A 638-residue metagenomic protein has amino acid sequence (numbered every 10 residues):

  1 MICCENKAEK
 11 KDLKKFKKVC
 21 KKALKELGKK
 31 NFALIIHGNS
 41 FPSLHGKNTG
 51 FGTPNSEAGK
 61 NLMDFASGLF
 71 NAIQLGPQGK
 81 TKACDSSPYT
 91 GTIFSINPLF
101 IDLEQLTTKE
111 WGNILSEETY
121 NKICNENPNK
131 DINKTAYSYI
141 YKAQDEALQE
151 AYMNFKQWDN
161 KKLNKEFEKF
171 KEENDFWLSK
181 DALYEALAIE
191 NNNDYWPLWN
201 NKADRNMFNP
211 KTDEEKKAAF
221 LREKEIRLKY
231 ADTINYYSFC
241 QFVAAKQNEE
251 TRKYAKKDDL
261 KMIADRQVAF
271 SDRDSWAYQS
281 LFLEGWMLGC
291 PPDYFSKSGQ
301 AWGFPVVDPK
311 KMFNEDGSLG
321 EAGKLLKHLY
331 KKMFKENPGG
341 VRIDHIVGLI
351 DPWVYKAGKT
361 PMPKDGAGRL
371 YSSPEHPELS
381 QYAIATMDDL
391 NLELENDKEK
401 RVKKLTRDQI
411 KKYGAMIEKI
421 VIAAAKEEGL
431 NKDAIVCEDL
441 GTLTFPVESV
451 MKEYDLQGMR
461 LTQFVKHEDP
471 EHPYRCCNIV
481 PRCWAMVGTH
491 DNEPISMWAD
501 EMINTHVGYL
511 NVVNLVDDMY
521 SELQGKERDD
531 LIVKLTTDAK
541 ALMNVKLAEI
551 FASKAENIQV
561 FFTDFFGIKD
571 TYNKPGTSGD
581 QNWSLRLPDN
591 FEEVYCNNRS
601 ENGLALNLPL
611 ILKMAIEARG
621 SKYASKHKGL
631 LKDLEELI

Functional and structural regions predicted by a protein language model:
M1-A8: Charge-dense, intrinsically disordered terminal/linker segments
E9-T49, C84-A245, A269-Q559, T563-D564 (+2 more regions): Alpha-amylase-like alpha-glycosidases and glucanotransferases acting on alpha-linked glucans and related
K25-G28, P54-G79, K332, E336-P338 (+1 more regions): Catalytic domains of carbohydrate-active enzymes, especially glycoside hydrolases
N55-G59, Q247, L443: Conserved alpha-helical elements of sugar-nucleotide-dependent glycosyltransferases
A72, G76, K261-Q267, G340-I346: Outer-envelope exported proteins of Gram-negative bacteria
Y237-A269: Conserved, well-ordered alpha-helix/loop/beta-strand core segments that scaffold catalytic motifs
K546-L547, I558, G567-D570, S621-I638: Glycan-recognition and catalytic regions of carbohydrate-active enzymes
G567-H627: Structured C-terminal cap/extension of enzyme domains
